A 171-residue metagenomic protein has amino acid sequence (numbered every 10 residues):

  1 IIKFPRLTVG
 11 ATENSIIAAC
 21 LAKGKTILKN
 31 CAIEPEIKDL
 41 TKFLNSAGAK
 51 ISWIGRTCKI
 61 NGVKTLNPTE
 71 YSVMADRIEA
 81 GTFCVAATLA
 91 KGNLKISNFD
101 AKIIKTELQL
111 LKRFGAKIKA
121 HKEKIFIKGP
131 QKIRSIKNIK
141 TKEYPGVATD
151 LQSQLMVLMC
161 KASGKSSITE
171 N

Functional and structural regions predicted by a protein language model:
I1-N171: Short, structured segments at the rim of ligand-binding sites
